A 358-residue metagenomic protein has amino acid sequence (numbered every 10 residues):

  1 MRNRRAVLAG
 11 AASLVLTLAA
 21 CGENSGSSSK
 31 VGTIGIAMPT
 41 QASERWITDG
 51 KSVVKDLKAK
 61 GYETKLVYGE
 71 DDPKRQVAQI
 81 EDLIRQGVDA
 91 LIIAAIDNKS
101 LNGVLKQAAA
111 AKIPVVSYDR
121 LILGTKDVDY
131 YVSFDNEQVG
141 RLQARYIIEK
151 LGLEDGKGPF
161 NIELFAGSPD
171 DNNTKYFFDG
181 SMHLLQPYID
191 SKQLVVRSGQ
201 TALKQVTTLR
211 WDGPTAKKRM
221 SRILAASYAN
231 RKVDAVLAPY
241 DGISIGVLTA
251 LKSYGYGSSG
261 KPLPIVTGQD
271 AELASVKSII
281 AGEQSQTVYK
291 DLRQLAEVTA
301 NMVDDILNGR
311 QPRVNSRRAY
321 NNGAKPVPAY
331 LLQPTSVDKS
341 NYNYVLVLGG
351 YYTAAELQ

Functional and structural regions predicted by a protein language model:
M1-A9: Bacterial N-terminal signal peptides that target proteins for export
L16-A20: C-terminal motif of bacterial Sec signal peptides marking the signal peptidase cleavage site
C21-Q358: A residue-level marker of the well-folded mature domains of exported/periplasmic proteins
